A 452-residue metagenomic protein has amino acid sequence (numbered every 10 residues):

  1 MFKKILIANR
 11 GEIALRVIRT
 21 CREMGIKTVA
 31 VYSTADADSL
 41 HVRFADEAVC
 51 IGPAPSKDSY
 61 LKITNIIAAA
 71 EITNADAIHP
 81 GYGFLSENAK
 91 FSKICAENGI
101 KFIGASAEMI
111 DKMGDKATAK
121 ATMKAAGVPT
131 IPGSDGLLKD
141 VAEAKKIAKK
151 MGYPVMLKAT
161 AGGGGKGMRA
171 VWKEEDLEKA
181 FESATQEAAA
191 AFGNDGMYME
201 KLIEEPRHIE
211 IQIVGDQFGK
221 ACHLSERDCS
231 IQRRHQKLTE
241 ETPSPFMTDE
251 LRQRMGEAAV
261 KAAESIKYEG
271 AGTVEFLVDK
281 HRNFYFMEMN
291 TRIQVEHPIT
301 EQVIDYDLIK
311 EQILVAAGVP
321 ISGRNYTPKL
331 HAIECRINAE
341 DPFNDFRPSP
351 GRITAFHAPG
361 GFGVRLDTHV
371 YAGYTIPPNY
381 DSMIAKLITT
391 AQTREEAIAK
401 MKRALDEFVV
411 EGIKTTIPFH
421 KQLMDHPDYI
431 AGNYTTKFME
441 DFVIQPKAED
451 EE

Functional and structural regions predicted by a protein language model:
M1-A125, L138-K146, E396: ATP-binding N-terminal substructure of ATP-dependent carboxylate-amine bond-forming enzymes
I7-M24, A48, E71-T73, G104 (+4 more regions): ATP-dependent carboxylate activation and anion-phosphoryl transfer catalytic cores that bind Mg-ATP to form
V29, H79, K101-I103, I131 (+3 more regions): Structural detector of well-ordered beta-strand residues that form the stable sheet scaffold of enzyme domains
V31, G81, G133, E200 (+1 more regions): A cross-family glycoside hydrolase active-site/sugar-binding cleft signature
E47-V49, D111, P129-L137, M168-R169 (+1 more regions): Structural signal for short hydrophobic segments within the conserved structured cores of catalytic domains across
I110-M113, M123, M156, M168 (+1 more regions): Methionine-biased hydrophobic packing positions in alpha-helices, especially within tandem helical repeat solenoids
T122-I131, Y153-P154: A polyampholytic, Gly/Pro-enriched intrinsically disordered region
K146-M156: Acidic/histidine-enriched active-site and ligand-binding environments that engage anionic O-linkages
